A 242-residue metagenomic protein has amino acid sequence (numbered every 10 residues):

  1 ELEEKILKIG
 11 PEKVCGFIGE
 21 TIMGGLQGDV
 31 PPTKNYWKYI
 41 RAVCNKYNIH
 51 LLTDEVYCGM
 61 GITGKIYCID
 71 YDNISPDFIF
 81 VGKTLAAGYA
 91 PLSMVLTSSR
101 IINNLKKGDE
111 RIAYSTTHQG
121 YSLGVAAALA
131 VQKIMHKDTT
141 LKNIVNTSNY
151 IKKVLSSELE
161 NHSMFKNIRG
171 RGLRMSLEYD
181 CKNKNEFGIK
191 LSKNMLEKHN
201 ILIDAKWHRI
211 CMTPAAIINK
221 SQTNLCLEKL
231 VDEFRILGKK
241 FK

Functional and structural regions predicted by a protein language model:
E1-K242: Conserved N-terminal phosphate-binding loop of PLP-dependent enzymes in the Aspartate aminotransferase
